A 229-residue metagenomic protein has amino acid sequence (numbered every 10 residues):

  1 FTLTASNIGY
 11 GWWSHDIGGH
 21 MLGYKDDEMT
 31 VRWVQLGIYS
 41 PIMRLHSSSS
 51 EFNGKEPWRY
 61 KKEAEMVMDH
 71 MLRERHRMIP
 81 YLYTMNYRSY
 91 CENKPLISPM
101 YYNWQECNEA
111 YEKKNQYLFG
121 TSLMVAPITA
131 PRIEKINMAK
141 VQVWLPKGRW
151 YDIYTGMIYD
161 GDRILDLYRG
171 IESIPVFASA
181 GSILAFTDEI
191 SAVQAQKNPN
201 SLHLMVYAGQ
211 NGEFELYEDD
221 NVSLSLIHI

Functional and structural regions predicted by a protein language model:
F1-S173, S179, N221-S223: Catalytic-domain carbohydrate-binding cleft regions of carbohydrate-active enzymes
S14-H20, M78-Y87, A192-E213: Contiguous hydrophobic segments
I164-Y207: C-terminal beta-strand-rich structural cap/linker in extracellular carbohydrate-active enzymes
L216-D219: Structured C-terminal cores of nucleic-acid metabolism proteins
I227-I229: Conserved small/polar residues in nucleotide/adenosyl-binding loops
